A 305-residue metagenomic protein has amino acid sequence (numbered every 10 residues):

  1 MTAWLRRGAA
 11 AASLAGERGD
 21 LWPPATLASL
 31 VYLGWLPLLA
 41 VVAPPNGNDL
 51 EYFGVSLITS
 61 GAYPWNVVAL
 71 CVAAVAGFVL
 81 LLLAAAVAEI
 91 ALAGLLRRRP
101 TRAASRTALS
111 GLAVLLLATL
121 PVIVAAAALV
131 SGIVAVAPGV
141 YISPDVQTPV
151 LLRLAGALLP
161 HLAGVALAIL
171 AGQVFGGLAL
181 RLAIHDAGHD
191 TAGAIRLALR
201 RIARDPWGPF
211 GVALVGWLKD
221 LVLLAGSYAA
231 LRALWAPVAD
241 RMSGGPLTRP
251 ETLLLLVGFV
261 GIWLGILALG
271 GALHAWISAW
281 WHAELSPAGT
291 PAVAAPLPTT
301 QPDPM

Functional and structural regions predicted by a protein language model:
T2-A69, L80, A84-R97, A137-Y141 (+2 more regions): Juxtamembrane transition segments at transmembrane-helix termini in multipass membrane proteins
S13-G16, D20, P24-A28, A73 (+2 more regions): Alpha-helical transmembrane segments of multi-pass membrane proteins
N66-L70, A74-V75, T101-A127, P149-A166: Alpha-helical membrane-spanning segments of integral membrane proteins, especially the hydrophobic core of TM bundles
R99-S105, A183-P206, A292: Juxtamembrane inter-helical linkers in multi-pass membrane proteins
A126-G139: Functional transmembrane-helix hotspots
